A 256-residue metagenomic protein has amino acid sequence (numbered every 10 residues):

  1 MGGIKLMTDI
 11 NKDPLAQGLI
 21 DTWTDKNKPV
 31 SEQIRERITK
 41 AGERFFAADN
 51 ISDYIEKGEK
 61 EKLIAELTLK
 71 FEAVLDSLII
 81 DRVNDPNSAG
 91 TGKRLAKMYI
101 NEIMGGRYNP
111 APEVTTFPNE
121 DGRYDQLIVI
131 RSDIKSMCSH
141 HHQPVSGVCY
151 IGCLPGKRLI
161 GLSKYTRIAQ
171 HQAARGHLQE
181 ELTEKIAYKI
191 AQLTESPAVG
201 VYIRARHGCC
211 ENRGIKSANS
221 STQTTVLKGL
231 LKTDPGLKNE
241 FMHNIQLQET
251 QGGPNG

Functional and structural regions predicted by a protein language model:
G2-G256: A domain-level signal for the structural core that forms small-molecule/cofactor-binding pockets and catalytic centers
